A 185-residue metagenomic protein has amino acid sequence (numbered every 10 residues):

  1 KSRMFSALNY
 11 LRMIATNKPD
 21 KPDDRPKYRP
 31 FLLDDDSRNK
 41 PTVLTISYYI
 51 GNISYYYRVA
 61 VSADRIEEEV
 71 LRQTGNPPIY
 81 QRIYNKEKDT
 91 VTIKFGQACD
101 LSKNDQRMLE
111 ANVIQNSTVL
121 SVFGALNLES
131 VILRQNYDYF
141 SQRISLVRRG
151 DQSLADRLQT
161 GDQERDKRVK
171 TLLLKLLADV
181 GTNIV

Functional and structural regions predicted by a protein language model:
S2-I66: Conserved P-loop NTP-binding catalytic core
Y56-V185: Electropositive, glycine-dotted interaction segments that contact anionic polymers or phosphate-rich ligands
